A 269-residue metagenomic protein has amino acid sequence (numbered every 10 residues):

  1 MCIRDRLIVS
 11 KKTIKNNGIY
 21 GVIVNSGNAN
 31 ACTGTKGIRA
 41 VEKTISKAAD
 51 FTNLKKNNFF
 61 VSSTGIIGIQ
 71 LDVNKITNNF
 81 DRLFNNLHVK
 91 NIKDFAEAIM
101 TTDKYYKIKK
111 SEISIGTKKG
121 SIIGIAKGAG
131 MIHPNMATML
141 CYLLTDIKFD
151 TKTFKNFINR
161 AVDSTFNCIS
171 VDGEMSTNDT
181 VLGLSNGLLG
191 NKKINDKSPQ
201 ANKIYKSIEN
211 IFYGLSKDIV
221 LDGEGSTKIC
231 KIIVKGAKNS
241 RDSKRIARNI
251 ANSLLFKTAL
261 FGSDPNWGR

Functional and structural regions predicted by a protein language model:
M1-I3: Short, small-residue-biased leader/transition segments that mark boundaries at the very start of proteins
R6-A49: Glycine-rich, N-terminal phosphate-binding loop and its surrounding beta-alpha-beta segment
N16, A31-G34, K107-I108, I122 (+4 more regions): Short glycine/serine/threonine-rich phosphate/pyrophosphate-binding segments that cradle anionic phosphate groups
V22, S26-T35, N57-I76, S170-K192 (+1 more regions): Short, surface-exposed loop/turn segments at secondary-structure boundaries that line and modulate
E42, K47-F166, V171, S176: Glycine-rich, mobile lid/loop segments that gate access to catalytic sites or pores
H88-I122, I219-I233, D242, A247 (+1 more regions): Extended amphipathic alpha-helical scaffolds
D150-L215: Acidic, glycine-rich loop-and-beta core segments that form the ion-binding/anion-interacting portion of active sites
N186-S263: A glycine- and small/hydrophobic-rich beta-loop-beta segment that serves as a flexible "lid/hinge" or phosphate-binding
